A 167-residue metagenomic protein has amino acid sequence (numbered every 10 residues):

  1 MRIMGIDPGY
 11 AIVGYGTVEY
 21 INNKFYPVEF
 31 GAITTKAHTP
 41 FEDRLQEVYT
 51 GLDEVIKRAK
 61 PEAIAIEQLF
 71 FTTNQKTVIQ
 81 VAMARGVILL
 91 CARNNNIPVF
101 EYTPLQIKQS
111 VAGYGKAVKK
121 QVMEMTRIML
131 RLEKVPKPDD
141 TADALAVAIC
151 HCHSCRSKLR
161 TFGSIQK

Functional and structural regions predicted by a protein language model:
M1-K167: Phosphate- and other anionic-substrate recognition elements at nucleic-acid/protein interfaces
